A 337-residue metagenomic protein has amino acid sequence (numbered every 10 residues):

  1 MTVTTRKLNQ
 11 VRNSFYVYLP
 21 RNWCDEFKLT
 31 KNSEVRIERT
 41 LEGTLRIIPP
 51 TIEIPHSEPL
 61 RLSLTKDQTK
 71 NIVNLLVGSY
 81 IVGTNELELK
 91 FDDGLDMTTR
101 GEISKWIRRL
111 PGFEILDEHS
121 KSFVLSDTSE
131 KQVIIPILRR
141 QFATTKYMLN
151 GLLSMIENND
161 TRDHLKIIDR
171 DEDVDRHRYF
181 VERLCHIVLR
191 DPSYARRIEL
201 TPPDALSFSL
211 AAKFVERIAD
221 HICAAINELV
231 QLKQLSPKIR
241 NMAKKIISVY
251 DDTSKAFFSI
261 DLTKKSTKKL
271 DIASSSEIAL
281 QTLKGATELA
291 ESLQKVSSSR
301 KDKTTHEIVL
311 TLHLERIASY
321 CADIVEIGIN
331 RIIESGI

Functional and structural regions predicted by a protein language model:
T4-K7, Y18-E34, R39-I337: Cytosolic, long alpha-helical scaffolding segments
S14: Recognition helix of helix-turn-helix/homeodomain-like DNA-binding domains that insert into the DNA major groove
